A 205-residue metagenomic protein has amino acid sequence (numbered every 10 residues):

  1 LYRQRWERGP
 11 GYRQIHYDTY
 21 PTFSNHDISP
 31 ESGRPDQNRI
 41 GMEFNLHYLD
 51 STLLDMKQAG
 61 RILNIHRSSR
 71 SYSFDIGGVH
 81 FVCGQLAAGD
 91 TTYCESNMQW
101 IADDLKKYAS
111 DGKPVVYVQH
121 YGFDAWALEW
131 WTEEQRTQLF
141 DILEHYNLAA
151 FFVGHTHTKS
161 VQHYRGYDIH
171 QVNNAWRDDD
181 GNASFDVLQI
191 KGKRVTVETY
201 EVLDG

Functional and structural regions predicted by a protein language model:
L1-W100, Q138-E144, A150, T158-V197: Extended active-site neighborhood of metal-dependent phosphoesterases/phosphodiesterases
S73-D75, K107-S110: Short, conserved, surface-exposed binding loops centered on an aromatic residue
Y108-W126: Short acidic, glycine-rich surface-loop motifs adjacent to enzyme active sites
V118-G122, A149-K159: Histidine-centered catalytic micro-motifs
E129-W131: Outer-membrane beta-barrel translocator/channel fold
T199-G205: Short, solvent-exposed aromatic-acidic interface loops
